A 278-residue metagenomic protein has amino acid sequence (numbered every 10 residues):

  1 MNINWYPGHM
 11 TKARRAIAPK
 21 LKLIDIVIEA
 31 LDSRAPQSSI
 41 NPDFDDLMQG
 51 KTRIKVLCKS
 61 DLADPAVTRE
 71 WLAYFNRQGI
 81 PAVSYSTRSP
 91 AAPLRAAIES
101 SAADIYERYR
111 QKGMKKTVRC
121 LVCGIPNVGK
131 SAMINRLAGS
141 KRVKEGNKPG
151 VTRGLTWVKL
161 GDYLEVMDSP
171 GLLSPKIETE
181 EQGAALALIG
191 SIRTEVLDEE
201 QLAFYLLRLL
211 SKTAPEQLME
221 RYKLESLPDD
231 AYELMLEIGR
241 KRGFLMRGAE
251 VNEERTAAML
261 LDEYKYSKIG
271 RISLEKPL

Functional and structural regions predicted by a protein language model:
M1-V27, R34-D43, L47-R53, S60 (+3 more regions): Helix-rich effector regions associated with P-loop NTPase G domains
I54, D61-G124, R142, F244: Canonical P-loop GTPase G-domain recognition
T87, P126, L137, P149-G150: The conserved Walker
P90, G129, E165: Short phosphate-engaging motifs
P93, A97, A132, Y205 (+1 more regions): Alpha-helical scaffold segments in soluble metabolic enzymes
I105-Y109, N135, K141-N147, M167 (+1 more regions): Short, structured loop/turn "capping" segments at alpha-beta junctions
G113-K115, R136-L137, V158-K159: Solvent-exposed alpha-helices and their adjacent loops that cap or buttress functional pockets in soluble metabolic
R119-G139, V143-K144, S169: Glycine-rich phosphate-binding P-loop
